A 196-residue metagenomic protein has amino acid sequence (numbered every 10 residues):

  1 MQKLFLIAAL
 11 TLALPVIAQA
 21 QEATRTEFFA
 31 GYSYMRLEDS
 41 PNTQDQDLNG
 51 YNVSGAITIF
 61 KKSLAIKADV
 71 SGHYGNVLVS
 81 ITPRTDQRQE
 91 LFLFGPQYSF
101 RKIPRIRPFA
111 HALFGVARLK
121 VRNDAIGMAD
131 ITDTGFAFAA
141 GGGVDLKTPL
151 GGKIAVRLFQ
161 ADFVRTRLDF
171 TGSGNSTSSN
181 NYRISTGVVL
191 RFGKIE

Functional and structural regions predicted by a protein language model:
M1-T24, G193-E196: Cleavable N-terminal export/targeting peptides
E22, I59-K61, F100-P104, L146-L150 (+1 more regions): Outer-membrane beta-barrel strand-turn architecture
E22-T26, K62-L64, P104-A110, T134-F136 (+2 more regions): Outer-envelope beta-barrel architecture signal
R25-R105, A155, Q160: Glycine- and aromatic-enriched membrane insertion/assembly motifs of diderm outer-membrane and organelle channel
A30-Y32, V53-I57, F94-Y98, A112-V116 (+2 more regions): Residues on the lipid-exposed face of transmembrane beta-strands in outer-membrane beta-barrel proteins
Y34-S40, Y74-S80, K102, V116-D124 (+2 more regions): Gram-negative outer-membrane beta-barrel proteins
N42-L48, T82-Q89, M128-F136, G174-N181: Replace "Gram-negative outer membrane beta-barrel proteins" with "bacterial and organellar outer membrane beta-barrel
S179-E196: Outer-membrane beta-barrel "beta-signal"
